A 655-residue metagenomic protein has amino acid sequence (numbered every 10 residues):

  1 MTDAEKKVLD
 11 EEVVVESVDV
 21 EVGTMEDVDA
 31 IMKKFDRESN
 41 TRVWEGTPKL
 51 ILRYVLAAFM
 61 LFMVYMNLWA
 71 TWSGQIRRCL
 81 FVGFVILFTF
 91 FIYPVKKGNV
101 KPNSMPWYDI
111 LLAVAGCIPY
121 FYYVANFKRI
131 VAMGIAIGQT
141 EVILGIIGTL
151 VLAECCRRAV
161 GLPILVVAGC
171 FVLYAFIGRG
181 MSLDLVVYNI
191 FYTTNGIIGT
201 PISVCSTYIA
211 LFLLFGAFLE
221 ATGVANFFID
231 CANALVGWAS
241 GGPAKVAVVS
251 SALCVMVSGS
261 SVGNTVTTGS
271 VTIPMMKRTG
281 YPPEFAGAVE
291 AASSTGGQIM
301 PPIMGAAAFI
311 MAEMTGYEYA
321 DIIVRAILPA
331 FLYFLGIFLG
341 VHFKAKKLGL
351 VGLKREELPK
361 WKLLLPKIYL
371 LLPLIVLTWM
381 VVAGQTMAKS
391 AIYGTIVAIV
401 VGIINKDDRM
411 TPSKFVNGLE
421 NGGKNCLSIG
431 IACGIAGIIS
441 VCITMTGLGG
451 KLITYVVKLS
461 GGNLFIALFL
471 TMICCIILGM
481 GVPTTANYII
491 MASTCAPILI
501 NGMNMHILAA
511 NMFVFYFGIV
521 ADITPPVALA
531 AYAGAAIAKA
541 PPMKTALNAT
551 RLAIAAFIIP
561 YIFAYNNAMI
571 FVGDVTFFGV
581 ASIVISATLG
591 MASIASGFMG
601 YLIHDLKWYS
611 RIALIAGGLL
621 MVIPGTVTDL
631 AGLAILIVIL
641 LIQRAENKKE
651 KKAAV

Functional and structural regions predicted by a protein language model:
M1, I229-G297, A307, G316 (+2 more regions): Hydrophobic transmembrane alpha-helices that form the pore/transport pathway of multi-pass ion and small-solute
M1-A132, V142-I146: Conserved, well-structured core domains of diverse proteins
V8-I51, L56, P106, V324-N425 (+2 more regions): Long, contiguous bundles of hydrophobic transmembrane helices that form the permeation core of multi-pass
R53-A57, I76-F91, Y108-C117, I143-V151 (+10 more regions): Hydrophobic mid-bilayer segments of alpha-helices in multi-pass membrane transport proteins, especially secondary
A70-T71, F127-I135, L183-Y192, E318 (+2 more regions): Membrane-interface helix termini and inter-helical loops of multi-pass transporters
I118, E154, R158-A159, P163-Y174 (+8 more regions): Core transmembrane alpha-helical segments of multi-pass membrane transporters/permeases
Q139-I143, N195-Y208, A234-V248, T279-F285 (+6 more regions): Membrane-interfacial loop-to-helix junctions in multi-pass transporters
R157, G216-E220, A252-S260, A292-Q298 (+5 more regions): Transmembrane alpha-helix interface/packing and boundary motifs in multi-pass membrane proteins, characterized by
